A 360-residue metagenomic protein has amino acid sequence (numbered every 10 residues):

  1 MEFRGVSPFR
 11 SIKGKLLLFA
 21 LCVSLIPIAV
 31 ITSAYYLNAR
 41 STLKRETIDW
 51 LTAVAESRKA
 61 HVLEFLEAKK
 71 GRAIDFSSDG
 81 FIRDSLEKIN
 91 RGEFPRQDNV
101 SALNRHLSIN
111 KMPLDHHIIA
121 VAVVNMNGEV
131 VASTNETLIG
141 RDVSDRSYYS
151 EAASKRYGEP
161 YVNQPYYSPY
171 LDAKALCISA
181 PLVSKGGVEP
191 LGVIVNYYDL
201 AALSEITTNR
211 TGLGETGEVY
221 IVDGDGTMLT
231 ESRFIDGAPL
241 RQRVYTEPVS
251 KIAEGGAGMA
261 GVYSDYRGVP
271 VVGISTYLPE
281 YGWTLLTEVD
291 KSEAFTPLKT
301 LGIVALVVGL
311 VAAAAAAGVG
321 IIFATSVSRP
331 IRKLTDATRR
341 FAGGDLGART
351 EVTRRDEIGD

Functional and structural regions predicted by a protein language model:
M1-R10, W50, P160-P165, E218: N-terminal sensory and localization modules of signal-transduction and trafficking proteins
V6, I12-Q97, I109-I119, C177-I178: Juxtamembrane extracytoplasmic/periplasmic/luminal helical "stalk" adjacent to the first N-terminal
F19, T32-L37, V304, V308-R329 (+1 more regions): Cytosolic-side ends of inner-membrane transmembrane helices, especially those that anchor bacterial signal-transduction
R40-S41, L203-T208, T287-G309: Membrane-interface helix-start motif
K69-S78, I109-V130, T208-M228: Short N-terminal helix-loop-first-beta-strand/juxtamembrane motif that initiates sensory/input modules
N104, S108-Y198, A260-S264: Extracytoplasmic/periplasmic ligand-binding sensor regions of membrane-associated signaling proteins
L182-G192, G224-D225, R233-I303: Extracellular/periplasmic juxtamembrane segments that couple receptor/chemosensory ectodomains to their
F323-T353: Membrane-proximal alpha-helical signal-transduction linkers
